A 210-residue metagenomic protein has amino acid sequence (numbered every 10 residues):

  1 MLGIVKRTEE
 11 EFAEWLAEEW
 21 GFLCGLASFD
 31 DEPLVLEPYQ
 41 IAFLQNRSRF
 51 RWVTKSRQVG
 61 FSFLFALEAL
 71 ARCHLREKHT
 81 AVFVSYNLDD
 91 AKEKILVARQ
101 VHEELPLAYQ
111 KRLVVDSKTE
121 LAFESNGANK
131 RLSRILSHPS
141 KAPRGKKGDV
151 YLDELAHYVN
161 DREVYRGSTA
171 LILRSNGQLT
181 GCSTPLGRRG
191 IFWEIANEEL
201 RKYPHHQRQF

Functional and structural regions predicted by a protein language model:
L2-F210: Phosphate/NTP-binding elements of NTP-utilizing enzymes
